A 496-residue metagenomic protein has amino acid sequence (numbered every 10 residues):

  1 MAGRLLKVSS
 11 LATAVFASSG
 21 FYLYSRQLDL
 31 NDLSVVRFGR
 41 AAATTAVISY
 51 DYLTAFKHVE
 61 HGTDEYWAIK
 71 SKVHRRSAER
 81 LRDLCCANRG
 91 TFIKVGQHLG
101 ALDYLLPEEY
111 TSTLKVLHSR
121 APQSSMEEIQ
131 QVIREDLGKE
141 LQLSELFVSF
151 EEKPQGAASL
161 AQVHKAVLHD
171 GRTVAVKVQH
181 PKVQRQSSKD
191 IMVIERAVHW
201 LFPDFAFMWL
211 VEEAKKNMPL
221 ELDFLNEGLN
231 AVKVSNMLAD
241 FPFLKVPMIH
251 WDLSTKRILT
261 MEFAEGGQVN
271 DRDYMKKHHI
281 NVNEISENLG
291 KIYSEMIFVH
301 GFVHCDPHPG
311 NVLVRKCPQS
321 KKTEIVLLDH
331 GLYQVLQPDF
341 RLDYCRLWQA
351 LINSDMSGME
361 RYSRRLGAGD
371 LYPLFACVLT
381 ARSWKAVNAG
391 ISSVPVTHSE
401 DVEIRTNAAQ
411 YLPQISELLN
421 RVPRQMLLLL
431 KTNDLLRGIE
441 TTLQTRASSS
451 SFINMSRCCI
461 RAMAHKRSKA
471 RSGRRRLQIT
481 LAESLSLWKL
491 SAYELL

Functional and structural regions predicted by a protein language model:
M1-Q162, D170-R172, R185-W209, E417 (+3 more regions): N-terminal accessory/targeting segments that precede structured cores
H58, L99-P107, D204, L238-V246 (+3 more regions): Surface-exposed helix-capping loop/turn segments at secondary-structure junctions
S71, R75, L102, T255 (+2 more regions): Helix-rich C-lobe and terminal helical cap/extension of kinase-like folds
R89, E195-V198, V232-S235, N433-T441: Short, amphipathic alpha-helical segments that act as regulatory/interfacial helices in nucleotide-processing proteins
K115-P122, R134, Q184, S188-K189 (+2 more regions): ATP-dependent phospho-/nucleotidyl transfer catalytic cores
Q155-A166, V176, E287-L336: Active-site acidic catalytic loop and adjacent metal/ATP-binding pocket of ATP-dependent phosphoryl transfer enzymes
A175-P181: Active-site ExK catalytic segment of metal-dependent nucleases
H180, W251, E265, P309 (+1 more regions): Short, glycine/acidic-enriched loop or turn micro-motifs at the edges of active sites
